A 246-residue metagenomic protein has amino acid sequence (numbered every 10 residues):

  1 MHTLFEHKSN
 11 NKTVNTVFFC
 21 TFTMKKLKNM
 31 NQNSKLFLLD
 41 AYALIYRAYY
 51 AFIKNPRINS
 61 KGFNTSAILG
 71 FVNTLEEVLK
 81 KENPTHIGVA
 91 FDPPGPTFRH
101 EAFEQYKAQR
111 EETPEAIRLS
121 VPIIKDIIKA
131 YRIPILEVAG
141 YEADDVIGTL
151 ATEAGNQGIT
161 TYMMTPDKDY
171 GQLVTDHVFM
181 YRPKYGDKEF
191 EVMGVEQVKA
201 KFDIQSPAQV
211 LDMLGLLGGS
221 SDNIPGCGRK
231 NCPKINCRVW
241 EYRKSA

Functional and structural regions predicted by a protein language model:
T3-K8, T16: Short hydrophobic alpha-helical segments enriched in small aliphatic residues
T13-V17, K26: Intrinsically disordered, low-complexity segments enriched in serine/proline and basic residues
K25-G88, D92, F98-A102: Non-catalytic, usually N-terminal nucleic-acid engagement modules in DNA/RNA processing proteins
L27-Q32, K54-I58, A108-A246: Extended two-metal-dependent nuclease catalytic cores across DNA- and RNA-processing enzymes
A41-Y42, A90-P93, T165-K168, K184: A short beta-strand-to-loop transition that corresponds to the Sensor-1 phosphate-sensing loop of AAA+ P-loop ATPases
Q105: Active-site His/acidic residue clusters
